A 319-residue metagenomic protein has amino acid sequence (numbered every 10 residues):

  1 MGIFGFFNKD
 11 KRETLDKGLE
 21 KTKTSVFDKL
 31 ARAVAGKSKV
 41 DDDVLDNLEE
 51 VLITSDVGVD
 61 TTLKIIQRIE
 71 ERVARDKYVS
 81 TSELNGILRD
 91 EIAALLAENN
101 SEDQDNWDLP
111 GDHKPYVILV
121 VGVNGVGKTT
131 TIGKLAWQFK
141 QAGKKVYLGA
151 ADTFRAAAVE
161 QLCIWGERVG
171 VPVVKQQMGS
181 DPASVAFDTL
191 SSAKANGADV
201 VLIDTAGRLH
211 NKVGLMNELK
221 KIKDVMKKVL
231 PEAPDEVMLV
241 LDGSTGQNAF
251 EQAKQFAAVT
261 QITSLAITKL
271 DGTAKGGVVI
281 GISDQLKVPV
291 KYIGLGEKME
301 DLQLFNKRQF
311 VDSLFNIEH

Functional and structural regions predicted by a protein language model:
G2-F4, K9-L15, E20: Switch/coupling subdomain of P-loop NTPase systems
I3, Q104-N106, L135, E251-Q252 (+1 more regions): Short beta-alpha junctions and helix-cap segments that line functional grooves
R12-D16, G125, T153, L215-L219 (+1 more regions): Short acidic/polar alpha-helix capping motifs at helix-coil junctions
D16, E20-A151, A158-M178, A186-K194 (+1 more regions): Primarily NTPase-proximal linker/entry elements flanking Walker-type ATP/GTP-binding cores
D42, L63, Y78, S82 (+5 more regions): Non-catalytic, surface-exposed connector residues within folded enzymatic/regulatory domains
V59-T61, R155, D271, M299: Short hydrophobic/aromatic residue motifs in ordered secondary structure
Q161, D181-N196, H210-H319: Conserved catalytic-core segment of NTP-binding enzymes
A206-R208: Short glycine-rich anion-binding loops that position phosphate/pyrophosphate groups of nucleotides and phosphorylated
